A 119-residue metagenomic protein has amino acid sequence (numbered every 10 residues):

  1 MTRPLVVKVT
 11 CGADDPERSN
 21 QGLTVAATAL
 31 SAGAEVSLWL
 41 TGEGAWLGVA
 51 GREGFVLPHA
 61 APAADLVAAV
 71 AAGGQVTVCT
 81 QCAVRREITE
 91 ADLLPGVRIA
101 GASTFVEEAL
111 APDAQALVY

Functional and structural regions predicted by a protein language model:
M1, A69-A71, E107-A111: Solvent-exposed alpha-helices and their adjacent loops that cap or buttress functional pockets in soluble metabolic
V6-N20, A50-R52: Short, glycine-rich nucleotide/cofactor-binding loops
C11-A13, G42-W46, C82-R85: Acidic, glycine-rich active-site loops and adjacent beta-strand->loop/helix elements that engage anionic groups
S19-A34, L38: Histidine-anchored nucleotide/phosphate-binding helix
V36-T41, V76-T80: Short internal beta-strands
G44-L57: N-terminal beta-loop-helix "entrance" segment that forms/cooperates in small-molecule cofactor or anionic ligand
G54-R85: A glycine-rich helix N-cap at a beta->alpha junction
R86-V118: C-terminal structural segments of small proteins and small subunits
